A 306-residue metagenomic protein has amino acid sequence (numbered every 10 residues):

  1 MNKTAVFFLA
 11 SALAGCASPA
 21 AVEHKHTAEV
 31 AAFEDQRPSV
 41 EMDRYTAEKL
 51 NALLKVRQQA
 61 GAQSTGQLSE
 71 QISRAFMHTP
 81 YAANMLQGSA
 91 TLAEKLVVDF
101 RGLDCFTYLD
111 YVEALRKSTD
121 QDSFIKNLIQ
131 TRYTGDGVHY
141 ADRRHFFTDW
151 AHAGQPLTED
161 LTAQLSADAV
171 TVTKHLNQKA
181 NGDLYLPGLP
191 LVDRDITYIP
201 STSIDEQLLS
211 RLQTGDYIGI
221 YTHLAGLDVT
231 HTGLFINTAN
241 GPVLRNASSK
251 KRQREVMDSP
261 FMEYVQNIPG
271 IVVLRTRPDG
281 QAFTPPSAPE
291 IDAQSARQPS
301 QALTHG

Functional and structural regions predicted by a protein language model:
T4-A12: Sec-dependent N-terminal signal peptides
V22-L103: Cationic-aromatic interfacial patches
T79-D195, Q213, G219-I220, N237-N240 (+1 more regions): Acidic/His-rich structured neighborhood in mature extracellular/periplasmic domains
T197-L208, Y221-T222: Short alpha-helix capping/helix-loop boundary micro-motifs
T214-G219, T230, L234-G306: Low-complexity, Gly/Ser/Thr/Pro-rich intrinsically disordered linker/tail segments
L224-G226: Short, charged beta-turn/beta-strand-edge "cap" motif at the junction between a beta-strand and an adjacent loop
